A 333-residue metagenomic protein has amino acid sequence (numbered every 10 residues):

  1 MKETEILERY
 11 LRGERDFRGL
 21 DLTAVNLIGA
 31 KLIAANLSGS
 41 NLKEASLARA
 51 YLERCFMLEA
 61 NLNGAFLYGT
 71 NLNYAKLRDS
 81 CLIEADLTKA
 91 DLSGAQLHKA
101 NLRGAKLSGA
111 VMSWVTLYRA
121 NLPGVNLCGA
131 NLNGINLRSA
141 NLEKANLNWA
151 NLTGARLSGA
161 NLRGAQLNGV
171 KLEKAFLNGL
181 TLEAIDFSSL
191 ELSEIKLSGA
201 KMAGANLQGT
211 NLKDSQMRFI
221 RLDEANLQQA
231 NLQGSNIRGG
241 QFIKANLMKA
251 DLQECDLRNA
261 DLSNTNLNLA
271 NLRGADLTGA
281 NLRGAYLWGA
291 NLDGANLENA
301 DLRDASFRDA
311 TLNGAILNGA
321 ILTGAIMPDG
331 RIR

Functional and structural regions predicted by a protein language model:
K2-R333: Tandem repeat scaffolds
